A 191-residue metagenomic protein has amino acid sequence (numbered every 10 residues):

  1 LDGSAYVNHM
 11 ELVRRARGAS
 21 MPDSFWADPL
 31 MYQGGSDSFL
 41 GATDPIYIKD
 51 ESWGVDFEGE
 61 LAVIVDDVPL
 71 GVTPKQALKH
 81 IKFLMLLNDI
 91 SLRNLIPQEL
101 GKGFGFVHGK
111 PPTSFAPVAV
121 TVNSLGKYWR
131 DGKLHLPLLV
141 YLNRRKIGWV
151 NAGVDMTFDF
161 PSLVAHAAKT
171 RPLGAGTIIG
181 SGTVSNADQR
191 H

Functional and structural regions predicted by a protein language model:
L1-H166, T170: Glycine-enriched loop-and-adjacent helix/strand subsegments that border the catalytic/binding cleft of enzyme cores
V68-L70, V184-H191: Short, charged beta-turn/beta-strand-edge "cap" motif at the junction between a beta-strand and an adjacent loop
L173-G174: Surface-exposed strand-loop junctions at beta-sheet edges and helix termini that form docking/interaction patches
G180: Conserved PDZ fold ligand-binding element
